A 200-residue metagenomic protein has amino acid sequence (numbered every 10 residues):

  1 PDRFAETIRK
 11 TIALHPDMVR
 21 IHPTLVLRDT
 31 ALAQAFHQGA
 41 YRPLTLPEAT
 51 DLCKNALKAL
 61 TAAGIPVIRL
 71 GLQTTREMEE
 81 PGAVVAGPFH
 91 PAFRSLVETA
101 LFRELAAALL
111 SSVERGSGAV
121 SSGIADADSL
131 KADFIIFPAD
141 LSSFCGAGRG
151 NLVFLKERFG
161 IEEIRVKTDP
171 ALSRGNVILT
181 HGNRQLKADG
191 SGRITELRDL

Functional and structural regions predicted by a protein language model:
P1-E114, D126, L130, F137: C-terminal scaffold of the Radical SAM
R76-L200: Radical SAM enzyme core and accessory elements
